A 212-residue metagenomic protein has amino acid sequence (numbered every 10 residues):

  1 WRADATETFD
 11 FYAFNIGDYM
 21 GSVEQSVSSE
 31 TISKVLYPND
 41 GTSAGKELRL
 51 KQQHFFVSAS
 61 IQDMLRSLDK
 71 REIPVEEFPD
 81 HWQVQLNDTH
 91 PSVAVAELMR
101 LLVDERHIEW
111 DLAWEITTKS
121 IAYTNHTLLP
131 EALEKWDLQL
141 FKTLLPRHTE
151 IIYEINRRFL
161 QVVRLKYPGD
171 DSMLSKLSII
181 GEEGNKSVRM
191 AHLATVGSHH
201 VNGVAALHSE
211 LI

Functional and structural regions predicted by a protein language model:
W1-I212: A conserved ligand/cofactor-binding region detector
